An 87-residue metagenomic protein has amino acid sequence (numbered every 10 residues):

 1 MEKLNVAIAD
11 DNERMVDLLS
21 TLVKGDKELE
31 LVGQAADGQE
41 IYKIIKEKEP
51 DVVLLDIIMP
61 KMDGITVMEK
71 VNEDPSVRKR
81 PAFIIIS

Functional and structural regions predicted by a protein language model:
N5, E13-G33: Two-component/phosphorelay signaling modules centered on CheY-like receiver
D10, D56: Active-site residues of response regulator receiver
D37-E40, D63-E69: Acidic catalytic/metal-coordinating carboxylates
K46-K48, N72-R80: Conserved phosphotransfer cores of two-component systems
K48-L54: Active-site beta3 strand of CheY-like receiver
M59: Receiver (REC) domain active-site loop signature in two-component systems and cognate sites in sensor histidine kinases
